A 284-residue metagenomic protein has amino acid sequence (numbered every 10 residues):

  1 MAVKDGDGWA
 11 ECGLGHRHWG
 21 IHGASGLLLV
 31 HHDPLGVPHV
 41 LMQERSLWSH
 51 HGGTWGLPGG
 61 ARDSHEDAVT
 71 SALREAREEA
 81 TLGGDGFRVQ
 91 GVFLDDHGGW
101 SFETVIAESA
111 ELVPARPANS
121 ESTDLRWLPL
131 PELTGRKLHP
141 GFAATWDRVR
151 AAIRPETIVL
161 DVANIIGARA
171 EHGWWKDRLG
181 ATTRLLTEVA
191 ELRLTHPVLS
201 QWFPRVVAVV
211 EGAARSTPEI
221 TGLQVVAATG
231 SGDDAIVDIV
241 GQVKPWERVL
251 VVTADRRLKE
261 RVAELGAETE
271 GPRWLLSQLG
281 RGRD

Functional and structural regions predicted by a protein language model:
M1-P34: Acidic, metal-coordinating catalytic segment for phosphate/diphosphate chemistry, firing primarily on the Nudix
G23-S25, P38, F102-E103, T123 (+1 more regions): Change "...and in nucleic-acid phosphodiester-cleaving endonucleases..." to "...and in nucleic-acid processing enzymes
L28, S46, P131, A163 (+1 more regions): Anionic group-transfer/hydrolysis microenvironments
H32-H39, S49-H51: Short, solvent-exposed loop/turn segments that connect beta-strands within catalytic domains and beta-strand-rich
V37-R45, R154-N164: Short coil-to-beta-strand
G52-G60: Conserved acetyl-CoA binding element of GNAT-fold acetyltransferases
A61-R154: Unchanged
L160, N164-D284: Nuclease catalytic cores that cleave nucleic-acid phosphodiester bonds, predominantly acidic two-metal-ion
